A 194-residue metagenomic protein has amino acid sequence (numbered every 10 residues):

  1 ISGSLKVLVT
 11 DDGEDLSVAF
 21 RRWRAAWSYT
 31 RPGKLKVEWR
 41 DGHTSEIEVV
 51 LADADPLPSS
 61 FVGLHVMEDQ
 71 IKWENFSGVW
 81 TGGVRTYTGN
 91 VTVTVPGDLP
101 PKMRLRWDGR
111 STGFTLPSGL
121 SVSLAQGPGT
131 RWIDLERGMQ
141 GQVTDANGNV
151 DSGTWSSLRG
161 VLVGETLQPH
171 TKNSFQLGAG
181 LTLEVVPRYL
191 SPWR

Functional and structural regions predicted by a protein language model:
I1-E14, L64-V79, N173: Oligomerization/assembly interface segments of phage tail-like spikes and tubes
S2, T30-P32, L64-E68, V84-T86 (+1 more regions): A general secondary-structure signal for short beta-strands and their flanking turns/coil in non-transmembrane regions
S2-K34: Compositionally biased, low-complexity regions
V9, V37-H43, L116-S118, L177-A179: Short acidic, glycine-rich loop/turn motifs
G13-D15, H43, V79-T81, G113: Residue-level signal for secondary-structure boundary sites
A25, F61-G63, V95: Generic marker of residues within folded, mature protein domains
Y29-V79: Short beta-strand and beta-hairpin "edge-sheet" elements
T81-R194: Intrinsically disordered, low-complexity segments enriched in serine, threonine, and glycine
